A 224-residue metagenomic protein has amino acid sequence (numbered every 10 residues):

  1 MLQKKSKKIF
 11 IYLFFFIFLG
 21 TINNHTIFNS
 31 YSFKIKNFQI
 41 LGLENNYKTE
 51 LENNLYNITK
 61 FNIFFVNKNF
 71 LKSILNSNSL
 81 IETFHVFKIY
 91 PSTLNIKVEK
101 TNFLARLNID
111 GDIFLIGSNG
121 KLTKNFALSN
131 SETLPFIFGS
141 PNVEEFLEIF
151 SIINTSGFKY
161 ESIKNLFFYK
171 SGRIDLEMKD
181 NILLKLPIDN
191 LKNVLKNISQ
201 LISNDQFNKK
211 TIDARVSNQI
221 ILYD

Functional and structural regions predicted by a protein language model:
M1-D224: Charged, solvent-exposed interaction patches on well-folded alpha/beta domains that mediate macromolecular contacts
